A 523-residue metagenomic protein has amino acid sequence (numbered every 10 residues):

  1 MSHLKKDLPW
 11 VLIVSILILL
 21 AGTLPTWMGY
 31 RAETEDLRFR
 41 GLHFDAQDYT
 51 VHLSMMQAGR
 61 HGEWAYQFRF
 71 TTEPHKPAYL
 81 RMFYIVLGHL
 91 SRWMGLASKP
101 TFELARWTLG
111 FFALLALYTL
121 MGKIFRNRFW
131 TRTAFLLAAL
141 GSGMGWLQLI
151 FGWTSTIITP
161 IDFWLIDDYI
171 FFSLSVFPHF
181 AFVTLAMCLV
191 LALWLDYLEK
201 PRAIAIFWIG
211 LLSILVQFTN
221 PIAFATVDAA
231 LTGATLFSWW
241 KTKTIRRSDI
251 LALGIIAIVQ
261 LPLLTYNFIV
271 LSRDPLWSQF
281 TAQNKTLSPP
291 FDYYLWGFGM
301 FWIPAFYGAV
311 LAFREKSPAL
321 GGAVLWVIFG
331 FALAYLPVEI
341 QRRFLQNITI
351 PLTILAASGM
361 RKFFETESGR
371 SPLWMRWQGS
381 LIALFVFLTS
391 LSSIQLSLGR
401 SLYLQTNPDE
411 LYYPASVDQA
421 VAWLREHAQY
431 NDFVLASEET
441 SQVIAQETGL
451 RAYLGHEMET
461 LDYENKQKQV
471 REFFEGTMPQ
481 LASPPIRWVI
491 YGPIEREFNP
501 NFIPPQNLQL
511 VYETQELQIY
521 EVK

Functional and structural regions predicted by a protein language model:
L8, T133, R202-A205, R247-G254 (+2 more regions): Membrane-interfacial loop-to-transmembrane alpha-helix junctions, especially the N-terminal start
L20-A186, A192-L195, L215-A225, D409-L411 (+1 more regions): Active-site lumenal/periplasmic loops and adjacent helix-entry segments of GT-C-fold, multi-pass membrane
Y49-T50, Q378-L381, F385-K523: Extracytoplasmic
A113-I124, A186-L198, A229-L236, W302-A309 (+1 more regions): Transmembrane alpha-helical segments
W164-L165, T184, L189, L193-I214 (+2 more regions): Short hydrophobic alpha-helices at membrane interfaces in multi-pass membrane enzymes
F207, L212-S317, V338-E339, F344: Transmembrane catalytic cores of multi-pass membrane glycosyltransferases and polysaccharide-assembly enzymes
A225, I340-G369, W374-S380: Hydrophobic/aromatic-rich transmembrane helices and adjacent perimembrane loops
I250-L261, K362-S397: Signature aromatic-anchored transmembrane alpha helix within multi-pass, membrane-resident enzymes that catalyze glycan
